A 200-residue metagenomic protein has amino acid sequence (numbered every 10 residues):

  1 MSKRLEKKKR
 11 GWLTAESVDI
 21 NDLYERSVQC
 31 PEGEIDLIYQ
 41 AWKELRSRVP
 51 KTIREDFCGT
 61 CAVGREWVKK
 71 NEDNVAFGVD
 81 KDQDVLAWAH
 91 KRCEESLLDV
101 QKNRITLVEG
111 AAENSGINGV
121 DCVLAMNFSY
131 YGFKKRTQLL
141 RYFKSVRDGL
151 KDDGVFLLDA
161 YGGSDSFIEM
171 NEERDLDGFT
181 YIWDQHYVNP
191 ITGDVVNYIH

Functional and structural regions predicted by a protein language model:
V49-G59: Conserved class I S-adenosyl-L-methionine
T60-D73: Conserved SAM-binding loop of SAM-dependent methyltransferases across substrates and taxa, primarily the Class I
A89-H90: Conserved SAM-binding loop
L97-A112: Conserved SAM-binding strand-loop segment of SAM-dependent methyltransferases
E113-V123: A short acidic, Gly/Pro-enriched loop at the edge of an enzyme's catalytic core that lines a small-molecule cofactor
Q138-D152: A short glycine-rich, Lys/Arg-flanked "PGG" loop and its adjoining helix->strand segment in the class I
D153-A160: Conserved beta-strand signature within the Rossmann-like core of class I S-adenosyl-L-methionine
A160-H200: SAM-dependent methyltransferase
